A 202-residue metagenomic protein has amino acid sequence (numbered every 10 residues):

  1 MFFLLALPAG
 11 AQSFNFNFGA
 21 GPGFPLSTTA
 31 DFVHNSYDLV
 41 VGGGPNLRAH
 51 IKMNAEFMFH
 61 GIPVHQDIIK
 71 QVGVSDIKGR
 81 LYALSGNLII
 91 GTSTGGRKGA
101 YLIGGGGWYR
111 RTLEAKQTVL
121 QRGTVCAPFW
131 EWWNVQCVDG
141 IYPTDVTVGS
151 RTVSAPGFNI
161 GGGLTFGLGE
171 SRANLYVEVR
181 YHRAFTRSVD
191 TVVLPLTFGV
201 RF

Functional and structural regions predicted by a protein language model:
M1-S13, A127-W130: Cleavable N-terminal export/targeting peptides
G10-L47, K52-M53, F57-H60, L194 (+1 more regions): Short glycine/proline- and aromatic-enriched beta-strand/turn motifs that initiate or cap beta-hairpins
Q12-F14, V33-L39, K78-L84, K98 (+2 more regions): Residues that define the transmembrane beta-barrel architecture of outer-membrane proteins
F18, L39-V41, L84-L88, L102-G104 (+3 more regions): Membrane-embedded beta-strands of outer-membrane beta-barrel proteins, especially the hydrophobic/small aromatic
A20-T28, F57-P63, T92, G106-T112 (+3 more regions): Transmembrane beta-strands of outer-membrane beta-barrel pores
P25-A30, I69-I77, D145-S150, H182-T186: Extracellular loop and loop/strand-boundary signature of outer-membrane beta-barrel proteins
G42-A127, G169, L194: Gram-negative (and chloroplast) outer-membrane scaffold detector with strong preference for beta-barrel transmembrane
I62-Q66, Q136, G163-F202: Predominantly the C-terminal beta-signal and adjacent terminal strand-loop region of outer-membrane beta-barrel
